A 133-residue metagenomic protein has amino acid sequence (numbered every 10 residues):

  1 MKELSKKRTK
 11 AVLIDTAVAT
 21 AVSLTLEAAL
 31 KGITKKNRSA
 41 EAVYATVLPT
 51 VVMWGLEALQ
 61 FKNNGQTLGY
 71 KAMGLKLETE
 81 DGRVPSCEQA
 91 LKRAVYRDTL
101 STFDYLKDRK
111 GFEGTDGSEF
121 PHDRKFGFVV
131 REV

Functional and structural regions predicted by a protein language model:
M1-V133: Membrane-interfacial and juxtamembrane segments of integral membrane proteins
